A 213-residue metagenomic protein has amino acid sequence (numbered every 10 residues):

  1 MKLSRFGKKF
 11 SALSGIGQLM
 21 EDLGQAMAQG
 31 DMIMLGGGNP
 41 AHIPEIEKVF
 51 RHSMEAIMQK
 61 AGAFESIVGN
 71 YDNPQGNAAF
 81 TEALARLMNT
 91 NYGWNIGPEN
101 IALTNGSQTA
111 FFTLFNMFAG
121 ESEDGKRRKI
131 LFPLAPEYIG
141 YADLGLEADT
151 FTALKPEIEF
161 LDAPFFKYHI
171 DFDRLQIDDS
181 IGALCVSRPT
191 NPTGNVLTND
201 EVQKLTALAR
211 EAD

Functional and structural regions predicted by a protein language model:
M1-G76, R86, T90, D179-S180: N-terminal "arm"/small-domain region of PLP-dependent enzymes with the aminotransferase-like
S66-A212: Conserved core of the PLP fold type I
